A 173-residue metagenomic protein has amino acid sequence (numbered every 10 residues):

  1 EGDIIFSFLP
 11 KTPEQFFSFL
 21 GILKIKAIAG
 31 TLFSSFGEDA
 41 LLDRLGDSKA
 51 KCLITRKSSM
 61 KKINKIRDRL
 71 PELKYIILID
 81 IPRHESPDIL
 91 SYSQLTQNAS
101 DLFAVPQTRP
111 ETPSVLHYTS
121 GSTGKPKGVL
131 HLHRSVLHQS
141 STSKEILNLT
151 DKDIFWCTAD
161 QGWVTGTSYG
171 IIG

Functional and structural regions predicted by a protein language model:
E1, K24-Q94: Structural core segment of the AMP-binding/adenylate-forming
E1-F36, D160: Conserved AMP-binding/adenylate-forming
D3-S7, L147-G173: Conserved AMP-binding loop of ANL adenylate-forming enzymes
I5, I22, L53, P113 (+2 more regions): Conserved S/T- and glycine-rich ATP-binding loop of Class I adenylate-forming
L20-I25, D47, W163, I172: Short hydrophobic alpha-helices that are characteristic scaffold elements of the AMP-binding
L78, T96-Y118, K125, N148-I154: Conserved pre-ATP/AMP-binding loop-to-beta segment of ANL
Q97, V129-T150, T158-A159, S168: Conserved structural elements of the adenylate-forming
S114-H138: Conserved AMP-binding A3 loop
